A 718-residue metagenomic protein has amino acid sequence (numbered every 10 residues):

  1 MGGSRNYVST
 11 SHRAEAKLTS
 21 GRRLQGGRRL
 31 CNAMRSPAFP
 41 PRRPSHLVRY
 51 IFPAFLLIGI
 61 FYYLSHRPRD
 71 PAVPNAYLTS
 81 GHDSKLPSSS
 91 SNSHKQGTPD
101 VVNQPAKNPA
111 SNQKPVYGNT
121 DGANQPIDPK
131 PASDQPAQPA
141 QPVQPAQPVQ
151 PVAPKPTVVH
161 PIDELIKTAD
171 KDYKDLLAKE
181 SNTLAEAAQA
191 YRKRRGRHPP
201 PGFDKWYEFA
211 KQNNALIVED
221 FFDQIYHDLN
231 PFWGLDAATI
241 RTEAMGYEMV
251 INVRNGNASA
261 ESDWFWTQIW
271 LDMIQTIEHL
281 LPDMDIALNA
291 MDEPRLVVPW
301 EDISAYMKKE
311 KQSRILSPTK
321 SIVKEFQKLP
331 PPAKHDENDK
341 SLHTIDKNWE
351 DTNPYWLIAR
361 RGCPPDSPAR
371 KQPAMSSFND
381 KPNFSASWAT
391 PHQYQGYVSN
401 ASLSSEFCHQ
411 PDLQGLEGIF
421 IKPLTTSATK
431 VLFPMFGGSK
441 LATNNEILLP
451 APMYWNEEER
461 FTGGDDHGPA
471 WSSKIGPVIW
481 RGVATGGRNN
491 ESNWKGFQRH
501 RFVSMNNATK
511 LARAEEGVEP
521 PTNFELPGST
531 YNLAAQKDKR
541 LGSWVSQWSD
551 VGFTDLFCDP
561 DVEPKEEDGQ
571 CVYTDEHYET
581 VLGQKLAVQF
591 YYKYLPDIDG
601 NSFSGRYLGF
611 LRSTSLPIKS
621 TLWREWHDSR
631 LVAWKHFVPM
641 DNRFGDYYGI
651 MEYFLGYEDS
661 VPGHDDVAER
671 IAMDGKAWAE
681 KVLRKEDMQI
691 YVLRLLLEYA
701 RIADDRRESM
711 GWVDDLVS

Functional and structural regions predicted by a protein language model:
G2-S89, K95: N-terminal signal-anchor transmembrane helix specifying type II single-pass membrane topology of secretory-pathway
P41-R42, A169-K174, A185-Q189, A484-R488 (+3 more regions): Short interface patches used for recognition in eukaryotic signaling and trafficking proteins
S45-F55, Y63, P115-G118, G122 (+3 more regions): Secretory-pathway glycan-assembly enzymes, especially type II membrane glycosyltransferases that use nucleotide-sugar
L56-G59, T183-A190, G202, F497 (+5 more regions): Acidic, Ser/Thr-rich intrinsically disordered and amphipathic helical segments
S65-P68, R195, P199, K211-N214 (+10 more regions): Eukaryotic basic, amphipathic alpha-helical target segments in cytosolic regions
K85, K95-T98, N103, N108 (+3 more regions): Asparagine/serine/threonine-enriched low-complexity, disordered tracts, especially those forming N-linked glycosylation
K130-V152: Compositionally biased, intrinsically disordered low-complexity segments enriched for polar/charged residues
G583-L716: Catalytic binding pocket for nucleotide-activated donors in carbohydrate/polymer assembly enzymes
